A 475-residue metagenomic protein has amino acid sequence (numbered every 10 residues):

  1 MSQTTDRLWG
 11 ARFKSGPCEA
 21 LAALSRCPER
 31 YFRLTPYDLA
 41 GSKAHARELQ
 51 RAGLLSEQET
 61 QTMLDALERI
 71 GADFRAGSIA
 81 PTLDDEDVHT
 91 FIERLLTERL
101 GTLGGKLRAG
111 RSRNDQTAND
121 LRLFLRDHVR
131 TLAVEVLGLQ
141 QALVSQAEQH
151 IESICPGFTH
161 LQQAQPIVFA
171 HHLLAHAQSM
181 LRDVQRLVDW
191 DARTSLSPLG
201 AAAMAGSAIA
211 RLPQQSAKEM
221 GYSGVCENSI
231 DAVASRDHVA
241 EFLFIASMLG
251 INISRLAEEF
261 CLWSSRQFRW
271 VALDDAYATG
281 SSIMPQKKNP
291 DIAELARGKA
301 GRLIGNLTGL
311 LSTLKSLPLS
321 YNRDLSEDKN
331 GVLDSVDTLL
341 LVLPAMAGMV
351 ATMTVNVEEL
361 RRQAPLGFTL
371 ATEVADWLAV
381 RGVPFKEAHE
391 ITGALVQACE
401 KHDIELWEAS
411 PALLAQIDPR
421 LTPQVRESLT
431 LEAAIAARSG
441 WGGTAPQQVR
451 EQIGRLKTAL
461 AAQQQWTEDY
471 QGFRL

Functional and structural regions predicted by a protein language model:
S2-G41, T102-L103, M284-L475: Glycine-rich cofactor/substrate-binding loops
S2-S197, A203-G206, R211-P213, A217 (+6 more regions): A helix-coil-helix interface module used to build multimeric assemblies and to scaffold catalytic/cofactor sites
S42, H89, E93, V239-F242 (+2 more regions): Short runs of predominantly hydrophobic/aromatic residues within well-ordered alpha helices that form helix-helix
H45, A66-D73, L95, R99 (+16 more regions): Generic, well-ordered alpha-helical scaffold segments in large soluble proteins
L54-L55, Y222, V383, I404: Helix N-cap/coil-helix junction residues
L121-R122, R126-V129, A133-V134, E148 (+4 more regions): Charged, flexible cofactor/metal-binding loops and thiol motifs
V144, E148-I151, A192-S195, C261 (+6 more regions): Alpha-helical coiled-coil oligomerization motifs
